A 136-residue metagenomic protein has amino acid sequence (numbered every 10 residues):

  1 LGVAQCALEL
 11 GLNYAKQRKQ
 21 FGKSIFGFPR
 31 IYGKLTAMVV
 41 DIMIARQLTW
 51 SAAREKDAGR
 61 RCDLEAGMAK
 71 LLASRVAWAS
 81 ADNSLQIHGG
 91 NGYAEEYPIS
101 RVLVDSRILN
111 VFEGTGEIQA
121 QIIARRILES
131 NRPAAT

Functional and structural regions predicted by a protein language model:
L1-T136: Alpha-helical interface subdomain recognition
